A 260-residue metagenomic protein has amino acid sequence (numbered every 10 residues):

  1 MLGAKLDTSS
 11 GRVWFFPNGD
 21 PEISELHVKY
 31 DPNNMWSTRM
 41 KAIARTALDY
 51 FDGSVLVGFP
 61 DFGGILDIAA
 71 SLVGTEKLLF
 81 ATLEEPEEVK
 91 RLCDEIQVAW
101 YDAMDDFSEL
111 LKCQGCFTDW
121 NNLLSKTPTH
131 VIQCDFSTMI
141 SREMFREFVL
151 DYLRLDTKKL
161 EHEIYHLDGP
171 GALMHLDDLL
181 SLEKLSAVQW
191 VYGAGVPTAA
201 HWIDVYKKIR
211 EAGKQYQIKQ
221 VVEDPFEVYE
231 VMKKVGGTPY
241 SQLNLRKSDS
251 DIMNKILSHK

Functional and structural regions predicted by a protein language model:
M1-L26: A contiguous, low-structure linker/loop signature
D7-T8, Y30-K260: Active-site loop segments of alpha/beta catalytic cores
